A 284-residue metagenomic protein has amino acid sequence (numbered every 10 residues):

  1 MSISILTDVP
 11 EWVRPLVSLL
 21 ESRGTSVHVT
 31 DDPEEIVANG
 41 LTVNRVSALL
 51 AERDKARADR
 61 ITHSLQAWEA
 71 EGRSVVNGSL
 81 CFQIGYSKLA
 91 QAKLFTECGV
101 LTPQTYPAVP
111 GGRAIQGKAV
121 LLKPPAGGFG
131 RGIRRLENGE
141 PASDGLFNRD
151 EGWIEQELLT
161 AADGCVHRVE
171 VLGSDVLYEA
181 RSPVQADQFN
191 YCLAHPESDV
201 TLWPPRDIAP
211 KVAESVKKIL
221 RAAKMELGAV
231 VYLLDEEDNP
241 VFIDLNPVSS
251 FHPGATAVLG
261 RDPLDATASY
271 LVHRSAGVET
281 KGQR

Functional and structural regions predicted by a protein language model:
S2, E69-G72, S79-C165, P210-A213: Active-site nucleotide/adenylate-binding loops and adjacent lid/helix of ATP-dependent enzymes
L6, F251-D262: Short, flexible active-site recognition loops that position polar ligands and cofactors
D8-Q104: Conserved N-proximal alpha/beta basic substrate-recognition cap immediately N-terminal to, or forming the N-lobe
N39-N44, V120-K123, V169-V171, D238-P253: A short beta-strand motif that forms the metal-chelation/ATP-contact edge of phosphoryl-transfer active sites
S47-A51, A126-G127, V248: Short glycine-rich anion-binding loops that position phosphate/pyrophosphate groups of nucleotides and phosphorylated
P107, V171-L172, L234: Generic beta-strand structural signal
R131-A223: Phosphate-binding site of ATP-dependent enzymes
F189-F242, N246, P253-G254, P263-R284: A long amphipathic alpha-helix within ATP-dependent nucleotide-binding catalytic cores
